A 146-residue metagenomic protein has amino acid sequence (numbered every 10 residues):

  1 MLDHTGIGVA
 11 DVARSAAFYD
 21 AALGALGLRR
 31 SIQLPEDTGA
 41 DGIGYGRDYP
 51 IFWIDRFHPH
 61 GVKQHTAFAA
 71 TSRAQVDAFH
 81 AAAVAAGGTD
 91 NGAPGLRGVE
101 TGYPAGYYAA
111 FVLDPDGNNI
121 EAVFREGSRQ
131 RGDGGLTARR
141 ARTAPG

Functional and structural regions predicted by a protein language model:
M1, P59-V62, Y103-P104: Short glycine-enriched loop/turn motifs at secondary-structure junctions
M1-A16, T66, E126-P145: N-terminal beta-strand motif that seeds the catalytic metal site of vicinal oxygen chelate
G6-P50: Core segments of cupin and vicinal oxygen chelate
V9-R14, A67-P115: Vicinal oxygen chelate
R29-Q33, V123-R129: Conserved catalytic-core motifs of GNAT/GCN5-like acyltransferases
D41-H80: Long, continuous compositionally biased terminal/linker segments
N91, I120-E121: Generic structural signal for well-ordered beta-strand positions
